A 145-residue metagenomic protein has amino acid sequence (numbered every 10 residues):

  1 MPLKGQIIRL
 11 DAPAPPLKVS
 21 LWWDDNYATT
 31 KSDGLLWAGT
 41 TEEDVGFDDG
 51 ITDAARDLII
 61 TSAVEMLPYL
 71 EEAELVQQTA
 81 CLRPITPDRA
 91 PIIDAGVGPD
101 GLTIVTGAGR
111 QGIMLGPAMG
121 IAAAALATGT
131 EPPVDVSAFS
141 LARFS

Functional and structural regions predicted by a protein language model:
M1-G101: Active-site substrate-recognition segment that forms the wall of the catalytic cavity or substrate channel
Y69-S145: C-terminal catalytic lobe of FAD-dependent flavoproteins
